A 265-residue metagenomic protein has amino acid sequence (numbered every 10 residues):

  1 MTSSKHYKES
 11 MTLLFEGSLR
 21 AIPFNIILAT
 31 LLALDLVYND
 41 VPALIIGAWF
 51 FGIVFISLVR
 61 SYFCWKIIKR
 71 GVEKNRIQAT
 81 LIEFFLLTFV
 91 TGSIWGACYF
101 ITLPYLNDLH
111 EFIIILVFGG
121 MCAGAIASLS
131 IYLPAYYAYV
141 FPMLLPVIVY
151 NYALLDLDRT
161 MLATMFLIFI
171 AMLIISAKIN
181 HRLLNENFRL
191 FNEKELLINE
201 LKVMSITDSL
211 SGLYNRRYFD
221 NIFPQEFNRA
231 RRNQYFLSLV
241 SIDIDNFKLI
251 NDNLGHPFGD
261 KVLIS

Functional and structural regions predicted by a protein language model:
M1-M11: Short, Lys/Arg-rich, polar N-terminal cytosolic tail immediately upstream of the first transmembrane signal-anchor
L14-G71, I148, L167-M172: Hydrophobic alpha-helical transmembrane segments of multi-pass membrane proteins
E73-L87: Juxtamembrane helix-capping/reentrant segments at transmembrane boundaries
F84-I174: Hydrophobic transmembrane alpha-helices
N180, N187-K194, L201, S205: Heptad-repeat alpha-helical coiled-coil signal-transmission segments
L196-Y214, N228, Y235: Amphipathic HAMP/coiled-coil signal-transducing linker helices that couple sensory inputs to cytosolic output domains
N215-S238, D245-S265: Conserved long alpha-helical elements within nucleotide-processing catalytic cores of c-di-GMP signaling and class III
